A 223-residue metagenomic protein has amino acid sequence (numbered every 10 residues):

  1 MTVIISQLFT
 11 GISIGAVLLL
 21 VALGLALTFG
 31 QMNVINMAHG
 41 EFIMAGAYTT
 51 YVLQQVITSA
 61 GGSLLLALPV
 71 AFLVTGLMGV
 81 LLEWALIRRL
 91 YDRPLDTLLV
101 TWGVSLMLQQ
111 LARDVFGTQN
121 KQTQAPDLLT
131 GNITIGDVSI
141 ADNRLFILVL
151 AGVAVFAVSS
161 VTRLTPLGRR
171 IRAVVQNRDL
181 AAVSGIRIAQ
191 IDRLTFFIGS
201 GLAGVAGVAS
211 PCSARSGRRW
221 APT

Functional and structural regions predicted by a protein language model:
M1-V21, T49, G61-A67, R93-L98 (+6 more regions): Membrane-interfacial amphipathic/re-entrant helices at transmembrane-helix boundaries
Q7, G11, G15-A26, M44 (+8 more regions): Small-residue faces within membrane-embedded alpha-helices
F9, Q31-L81: Membrane-embedded helix boundary and interhelical linker motif in transport proteins
A26-F29, Q54, L82-E83, I87 (+5 more regions): Membrane-water interface at transmembrane helix exits
L27-A47, L64, D92-L99, L167-R170 (+2 more regions): Short, non-helical or kinked segments that cap or interrupt transmembrane helices
A60-V104, L111, A157: Alpha-helical transmembrane segments within multi-pass membrane transporters and channels
L106-I135: Extracellular/periplasmic helix-loop junction at the C-terminal end of a transmembrane helix in multi-pass membrane
S139-G217: Helix-loop-helix "hairpin" substructures at the membrane interface of multi-pass membrane proteins
